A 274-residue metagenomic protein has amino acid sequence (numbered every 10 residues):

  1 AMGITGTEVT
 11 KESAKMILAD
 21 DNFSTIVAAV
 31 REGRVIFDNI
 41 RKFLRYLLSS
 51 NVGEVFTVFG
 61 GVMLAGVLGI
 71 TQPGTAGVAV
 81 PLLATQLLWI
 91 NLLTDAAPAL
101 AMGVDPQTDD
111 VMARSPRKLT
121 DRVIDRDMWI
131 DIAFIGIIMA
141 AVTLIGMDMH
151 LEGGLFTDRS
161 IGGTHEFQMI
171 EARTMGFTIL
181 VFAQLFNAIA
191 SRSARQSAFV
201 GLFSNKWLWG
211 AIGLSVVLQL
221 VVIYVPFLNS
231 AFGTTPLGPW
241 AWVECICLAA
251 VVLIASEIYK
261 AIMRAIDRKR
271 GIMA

Functional and structural regions predicted by a protein language model:
M2-R195: Membrane-embedded transport module
G103, T178-A274: C-terminal transmembrane module of polytopic membrane proteins
